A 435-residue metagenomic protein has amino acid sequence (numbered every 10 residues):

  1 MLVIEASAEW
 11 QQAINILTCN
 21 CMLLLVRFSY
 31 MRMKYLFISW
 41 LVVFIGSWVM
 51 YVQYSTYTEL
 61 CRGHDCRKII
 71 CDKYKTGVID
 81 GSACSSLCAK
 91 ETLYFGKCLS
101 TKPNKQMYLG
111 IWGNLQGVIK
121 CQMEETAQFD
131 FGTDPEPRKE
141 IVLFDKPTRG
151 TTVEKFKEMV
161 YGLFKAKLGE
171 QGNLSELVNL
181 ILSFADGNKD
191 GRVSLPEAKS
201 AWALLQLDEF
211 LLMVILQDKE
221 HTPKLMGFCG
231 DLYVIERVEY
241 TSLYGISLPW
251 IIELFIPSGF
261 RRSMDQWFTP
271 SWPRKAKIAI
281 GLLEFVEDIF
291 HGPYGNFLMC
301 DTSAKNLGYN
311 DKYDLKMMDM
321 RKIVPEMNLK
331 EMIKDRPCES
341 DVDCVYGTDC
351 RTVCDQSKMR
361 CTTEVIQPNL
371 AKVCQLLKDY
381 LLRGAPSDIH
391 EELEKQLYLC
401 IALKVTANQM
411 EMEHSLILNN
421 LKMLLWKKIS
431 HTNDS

Functional and structural regions predicted by a protein language model:
L2-R67, K97, M318, S340-S435: Helical subdomain adjoining the active site within ATP-dependent kinase catalytic cores
L41-N188, A203-F210, L216-E220: ATP-binding glycine-rich phosphate-binding loop
N104-Y108, G113-G117, K219-K224, C229-Y233 (+3 more regions): Core residues of folded domains in eukaryotic genome-function proteins
N114-G117, Q122-T126, G230-Y233, E239-S242 (+1 more regions): Conserved beta-strand elements of beta-rich interaction domains across eukaryotes, especially beta-propellers
F144-D208, H221-I280, M327-L329: Conserved structural core of kinase catalytic domains
A203-F210, K219, W272-L283, Q367-L370 (+2 more regions): Generic preference for well-ordered alpha-helical elements
I246, Y294-P368: Catalytic activation segment of kinase domains across protein kinase-like and atypical kinase folds
E284-L298: Protein kinase catalytic-loop region centered on the HRD/HxD motif
